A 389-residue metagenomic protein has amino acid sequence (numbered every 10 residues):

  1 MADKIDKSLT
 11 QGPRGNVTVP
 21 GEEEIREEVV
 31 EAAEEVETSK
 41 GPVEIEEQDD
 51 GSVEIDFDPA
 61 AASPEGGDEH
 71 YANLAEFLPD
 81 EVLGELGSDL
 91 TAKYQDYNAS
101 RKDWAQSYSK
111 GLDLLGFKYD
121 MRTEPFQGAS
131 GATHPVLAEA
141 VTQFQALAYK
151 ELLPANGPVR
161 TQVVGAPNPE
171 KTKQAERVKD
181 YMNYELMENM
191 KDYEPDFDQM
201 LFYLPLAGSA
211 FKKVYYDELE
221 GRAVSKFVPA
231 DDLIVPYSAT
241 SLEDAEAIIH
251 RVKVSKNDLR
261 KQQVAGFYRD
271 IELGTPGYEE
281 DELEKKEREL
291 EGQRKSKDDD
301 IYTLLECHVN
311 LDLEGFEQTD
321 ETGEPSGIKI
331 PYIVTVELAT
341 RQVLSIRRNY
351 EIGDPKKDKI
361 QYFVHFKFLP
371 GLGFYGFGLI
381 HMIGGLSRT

Functional and structural regions predicted by a protein language model:
A2-T389: Extended alpha-helical, oligomerization-prone segments that build pores/tubes and scaffolds
